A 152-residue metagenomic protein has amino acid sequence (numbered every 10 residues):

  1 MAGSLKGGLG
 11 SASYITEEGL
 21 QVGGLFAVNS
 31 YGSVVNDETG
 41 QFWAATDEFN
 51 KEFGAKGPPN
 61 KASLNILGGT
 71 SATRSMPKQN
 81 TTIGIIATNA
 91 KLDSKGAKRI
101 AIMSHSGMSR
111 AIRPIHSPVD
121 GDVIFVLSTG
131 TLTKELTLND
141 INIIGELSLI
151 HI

Functional and structural regions predicted by a protein language model:
M1-F42: Glycine-rich, mobile lid/loop segments that gate access to catalytic sites or pores
K6-I15, Q21, K61-T73, S109-I112: Glycine-rich, charged/polar anion/phosphate-binding loops that engage phosphate groups from diverse ligands
G24-V28, I86-R110: Alpha-helical support elements that line or immediately flank enzyme active sites and cofactor-binding pockets
T46-P77, G84: Oxyanion-binding "anion nests"
M76-N80, S117-D120: A structural signal for short secondary-structure junctions
P77-A97, T129-E146: Glycine-rich phosphate/diphosphate-binding loops and the adjacent beta-loop-alpha structural elements that coordinate
R110-V123: Flexible, glycine/charged-enriched surface loops at secondary-structure junctions
I150-I152: Conserved small/polar residues in nucleotide/adenosyl-binding loops
